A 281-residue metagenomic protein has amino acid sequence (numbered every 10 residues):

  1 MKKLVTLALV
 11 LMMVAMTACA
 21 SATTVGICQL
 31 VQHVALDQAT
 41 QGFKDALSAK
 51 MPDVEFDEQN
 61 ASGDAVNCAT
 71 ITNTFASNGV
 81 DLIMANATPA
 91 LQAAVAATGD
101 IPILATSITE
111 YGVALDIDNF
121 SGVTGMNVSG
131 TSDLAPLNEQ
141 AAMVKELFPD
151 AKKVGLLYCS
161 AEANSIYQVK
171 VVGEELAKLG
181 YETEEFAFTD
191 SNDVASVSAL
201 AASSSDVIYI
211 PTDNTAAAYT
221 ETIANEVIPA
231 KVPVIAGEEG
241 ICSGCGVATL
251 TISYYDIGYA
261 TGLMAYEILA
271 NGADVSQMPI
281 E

Functional and structural regions predicted by a protein language model:
K3-S21: Sec-dependent N-terminal signal peptides of Gram-positive bacterial secreted proteins and lipoproteins
T24-K50, D57-C68, A161, S165 (+1 more regions): Extracytoplasmic "Venus flytrap"
V25, F43, S129-A177, D274-E281: An alpha-beta-alpha
A35-K50, P136-Q140, A163-E182, T222 (+3 more regions): Short, solvent-exposed amphipathic alpha-helices that sit in or adjacent to ligand/effector-binding or catalytic
E55-S77, F186-A202: Structural motif
N60-N119, D213-I228, V232-G237: Beta-alpha junction/loop-to-helix N-cap segments that form part of ligand/metal-binding clefts
Y111-K153, I252-A273: Hydrophobic alpha-helical segments within soluble ligand-binding/sensing domains
A163-V232, E238: Pocket-lining segment of extracytoplasmic ligand-binding domains
